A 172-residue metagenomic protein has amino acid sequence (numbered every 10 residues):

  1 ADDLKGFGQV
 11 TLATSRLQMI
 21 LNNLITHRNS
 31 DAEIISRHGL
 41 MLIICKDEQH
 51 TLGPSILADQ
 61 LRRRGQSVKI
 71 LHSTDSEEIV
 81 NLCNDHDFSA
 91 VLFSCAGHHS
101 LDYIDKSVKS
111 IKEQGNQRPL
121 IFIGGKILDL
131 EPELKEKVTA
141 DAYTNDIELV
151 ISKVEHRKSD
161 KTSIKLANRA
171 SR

Functional and structural regions predicted by a protein language model:
A1-A32: Long amphipathic alpha-helical segments
E33-L40: A short, charged/proline- and glycine-enriched loop that marks the coil->beta-strand transition at the N-terminal
L40-I44, V91-S94: Short glycine-rich or small-residue beta-strand-to-loop segments that form or flank ligand, phosphate, metal/Fe-S
C45-H50: Short coil/turn segments
S55-K69: Short helix-loop-beta junction
Q60, L71, D75-P132: Cofactor-cradling patches in redox/metallo enzymes
K126-R172: Peripheral docking tails and interdomain loops at the edges of cofactor- or intermediate-handling domains
